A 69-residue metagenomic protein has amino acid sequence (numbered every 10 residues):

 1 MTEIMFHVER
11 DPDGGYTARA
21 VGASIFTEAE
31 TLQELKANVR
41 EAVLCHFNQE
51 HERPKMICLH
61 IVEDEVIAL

Functional and structural regions predicted by a protein language model:
M1-M5, E34-L69: Short, charged, surface-exposed hinge/linker loops at domain edges that act as mobile lids or interdomain connectors
I4, V21-A23: Short amphipathic alpha-helical segments
F6, Y16, F26, H46-F47: Aromatic side chains
V8-A20: Short aromatic-glycine-(Arg/Gly/Cys) micro-motifs in beta-strand/loop hairpins
Y16-A18, E28, A37: Short acidic, gly/pro-rich beta-turn/loop elements at beta-sheet edges and active-site/ligand-binding grooves
A20-V21, E52: Residue-level signal for pocket-adjacent positions within structured domains
A23-Q33: A short, exposed loop/beta-hairpin motif centered on an aromatic-Gly-Thr core
